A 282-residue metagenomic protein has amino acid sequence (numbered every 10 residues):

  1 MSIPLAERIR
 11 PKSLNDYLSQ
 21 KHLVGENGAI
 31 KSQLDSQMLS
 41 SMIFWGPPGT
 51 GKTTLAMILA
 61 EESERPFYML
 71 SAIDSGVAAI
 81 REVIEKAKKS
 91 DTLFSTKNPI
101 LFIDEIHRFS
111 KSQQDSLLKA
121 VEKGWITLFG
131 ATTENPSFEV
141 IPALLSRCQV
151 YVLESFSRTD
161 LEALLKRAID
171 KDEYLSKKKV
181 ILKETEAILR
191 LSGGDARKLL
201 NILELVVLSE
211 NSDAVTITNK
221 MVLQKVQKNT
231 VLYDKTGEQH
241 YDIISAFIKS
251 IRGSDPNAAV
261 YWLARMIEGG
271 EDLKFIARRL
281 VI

Functional and structural regions predicted by a protein language model:
S2-I3, S32-S71, E85-K88, L118-K123: Walker A/P-loop
S2-P47, K86-K89, A259-L263: Pre-Walker A (pre-P-loop) alpha-helix and adjacent loop at the N terminus of AAA/AAA+ ATPase modules, a conserved
L23-G28, F67-I100, K111: Short glycine-rich substrate-engagement loop in P-loop NTPases that contacts/grips substrate
K31-L34, I103, H107-S146: Conserved catalytic/switch belt of AAA+ P-loop NTPases
S71-D74, Q149-E162: Conserved AAA+ ATPase "SRH/arginine-finger" region at the nucleotide-binding site
L165-T185: Helix-loop-helix "sensor" segment of P-loop NTPases
E186-L191, R197-N211, M221-Q227, S245-K249 (+2 more regions): C-terminal helical "lid" of AAA+/P-loop NTPase domains
T230-I282: Conserved P-loop NTPase/AAA+ ATPase motor core
